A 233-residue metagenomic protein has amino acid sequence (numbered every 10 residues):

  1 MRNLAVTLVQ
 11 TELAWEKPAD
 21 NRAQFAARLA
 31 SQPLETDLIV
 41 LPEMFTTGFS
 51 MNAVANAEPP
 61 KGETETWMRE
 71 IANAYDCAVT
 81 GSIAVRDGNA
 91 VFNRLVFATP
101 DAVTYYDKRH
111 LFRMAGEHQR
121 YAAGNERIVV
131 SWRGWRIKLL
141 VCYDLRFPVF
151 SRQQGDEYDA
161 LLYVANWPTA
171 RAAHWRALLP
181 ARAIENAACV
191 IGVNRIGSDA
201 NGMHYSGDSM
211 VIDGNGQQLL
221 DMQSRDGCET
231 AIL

Functional and structural regions predicted by a protein language model:
N3-L13, K17, R94, D107 (+2 more regions): Active-site-proximal beta-strand elements of phosphoester/diester hydrolases
V9, Y106, V130, V193 (+2 more regions): Hydrophobic residues at beta-strand termini and immediately following loops that shape nucleotide-binding pockets
E12-A14, F45, A84-V85, L111 (+4 more regions): Catalytic metal-binding/acid-base residues of hydrolase active sites
A19, A23-T99, T104-Y105, T169-A181 (+1 more regions): Cys-nucleophile CN-hydrolase/nitrilase-fold catalytic domain and related Cys-dependent amidase chemistry that acts on
P42, Y143, G207: Active-site flanking residues adjacent to catalytic metal/cofactor-binding acidic residues
G62-A78, R146-E229: CN hydrolase (nitrilase-like) catalytic-core segments centered on the catalytic cysteine and neighboring Lys/Glu
G81-I83, R94-F97, I128-V130, S209-V211 (+1 more regions): Short beta-strand scaffold segments in enzyme catalytic cores
R86-D156, A170-A177: Active-site catalytic loop in hydrolytic enzyme cores
